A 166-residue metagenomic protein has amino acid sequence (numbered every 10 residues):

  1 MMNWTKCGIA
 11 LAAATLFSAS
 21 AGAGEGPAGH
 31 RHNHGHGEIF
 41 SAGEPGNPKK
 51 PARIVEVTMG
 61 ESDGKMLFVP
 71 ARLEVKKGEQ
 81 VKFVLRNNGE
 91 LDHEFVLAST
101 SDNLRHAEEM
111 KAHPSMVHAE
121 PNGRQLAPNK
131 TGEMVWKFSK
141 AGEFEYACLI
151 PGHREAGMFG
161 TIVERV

Functional and structural regions predicted by a protein language model:
M1-I9: Bacterial N-terminal signal peptides that target proteins for export
A10-L11, A21: Cleavable N-terminal signal peptides
L16-S20: N-terminal signal peptide c-region/cleavage motif recognized by signal peptidases
G24-G35, E120-V166: Extracellular/periplasmic metallocenter environments
G26-K50: Short N-terminal segments immediately surrounding and downstream of signal-peptide cleavage
P48-Q80: N-terminal edge beta-strand
P70-L97, G132-K140: Beta-strand cores of secreted/periplasmic/IMS beta-sandwich domains, seen most often in copper-related folds
S101-A112: Short aromatic-acidic-glycine turn motif
